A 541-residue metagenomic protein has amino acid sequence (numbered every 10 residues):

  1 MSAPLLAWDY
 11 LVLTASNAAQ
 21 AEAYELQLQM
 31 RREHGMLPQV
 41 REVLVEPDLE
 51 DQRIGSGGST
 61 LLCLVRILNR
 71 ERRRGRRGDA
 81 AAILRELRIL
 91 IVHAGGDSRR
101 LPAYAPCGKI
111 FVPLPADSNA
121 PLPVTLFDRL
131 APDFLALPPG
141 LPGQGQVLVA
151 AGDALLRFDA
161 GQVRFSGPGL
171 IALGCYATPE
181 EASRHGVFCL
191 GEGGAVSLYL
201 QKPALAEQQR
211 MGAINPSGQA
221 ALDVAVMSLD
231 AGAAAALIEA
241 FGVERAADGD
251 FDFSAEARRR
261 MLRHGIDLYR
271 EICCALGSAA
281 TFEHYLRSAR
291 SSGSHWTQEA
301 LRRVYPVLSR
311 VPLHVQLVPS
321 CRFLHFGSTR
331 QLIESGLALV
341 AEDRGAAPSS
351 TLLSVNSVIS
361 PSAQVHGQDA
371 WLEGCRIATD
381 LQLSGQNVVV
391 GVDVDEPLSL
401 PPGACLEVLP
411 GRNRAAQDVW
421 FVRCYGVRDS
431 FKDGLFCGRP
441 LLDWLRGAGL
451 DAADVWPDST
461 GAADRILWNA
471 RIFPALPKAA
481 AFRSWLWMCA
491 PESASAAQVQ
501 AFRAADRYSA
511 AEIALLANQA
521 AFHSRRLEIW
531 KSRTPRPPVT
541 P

Functional and structural regions predicted by a protein language model:
S2-G345, G367, L372-T379, G385-P541: Unchanged
R344-H366: Surface beta-strand/loop "capping" patches
